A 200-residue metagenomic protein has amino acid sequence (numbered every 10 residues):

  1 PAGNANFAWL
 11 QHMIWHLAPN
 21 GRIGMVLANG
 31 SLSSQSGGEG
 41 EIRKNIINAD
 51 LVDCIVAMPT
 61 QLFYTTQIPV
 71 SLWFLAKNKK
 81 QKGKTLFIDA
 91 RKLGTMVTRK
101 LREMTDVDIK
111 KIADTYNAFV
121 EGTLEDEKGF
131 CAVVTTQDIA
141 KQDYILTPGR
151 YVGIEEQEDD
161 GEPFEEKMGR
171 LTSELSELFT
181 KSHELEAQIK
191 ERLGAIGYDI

Functional and structural regions predicted by a protein language model:
P1-Y198: A conserved structural/catalytic subdomain of Rossmann-like adenosyl-cofactor enzymes
